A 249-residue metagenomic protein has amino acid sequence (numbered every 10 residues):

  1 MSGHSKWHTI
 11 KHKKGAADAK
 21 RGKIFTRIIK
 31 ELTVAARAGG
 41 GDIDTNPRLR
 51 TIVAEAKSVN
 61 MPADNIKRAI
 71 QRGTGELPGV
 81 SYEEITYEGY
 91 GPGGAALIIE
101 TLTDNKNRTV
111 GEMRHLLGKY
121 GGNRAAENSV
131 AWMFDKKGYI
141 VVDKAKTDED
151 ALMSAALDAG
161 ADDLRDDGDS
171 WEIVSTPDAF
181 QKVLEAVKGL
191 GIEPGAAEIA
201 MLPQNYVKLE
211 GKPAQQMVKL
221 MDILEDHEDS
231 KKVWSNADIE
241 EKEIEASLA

Functional and structural regions predicted by a protein language model:
M1-A125, V130-Y139, K208, L248-A249: N-terminal cationic and glycine-rich segments that engage phosphates or anionic surfaces
Y139-A249: Positively charged, low-complexity, intrinsically disordered RNA-binding extensions
